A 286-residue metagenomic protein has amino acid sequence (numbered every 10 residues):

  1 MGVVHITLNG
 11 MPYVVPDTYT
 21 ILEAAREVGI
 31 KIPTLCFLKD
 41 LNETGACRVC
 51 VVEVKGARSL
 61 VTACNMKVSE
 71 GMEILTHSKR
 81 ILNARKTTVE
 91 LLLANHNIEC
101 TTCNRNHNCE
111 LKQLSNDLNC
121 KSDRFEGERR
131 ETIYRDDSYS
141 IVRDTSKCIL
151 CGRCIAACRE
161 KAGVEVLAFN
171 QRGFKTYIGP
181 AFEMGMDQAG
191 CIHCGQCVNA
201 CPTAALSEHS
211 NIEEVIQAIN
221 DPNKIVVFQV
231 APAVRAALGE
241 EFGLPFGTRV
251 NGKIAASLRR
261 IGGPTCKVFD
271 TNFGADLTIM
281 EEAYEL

Functional and structural regions predicted by a protein language model:
M1-M11: Eukaryote-biased recognition of intrinsically disordered, low-complexity regulatory segments
H5, V15-E73, H77, I81 (+1 more regions): Iron-sulfur-associated redox domains of electron-transfer enzymes in respiratory and anaerobic energy metabolism
N9-M11, D144, P245: Extended, non-catalytic structural segments that build the interaction scaffolds of large macromolecular assemblies
V14, C36-D40, K147, D187-G190: Alpha-helix N-cap/helix-initiation motif
E23, Q113, A156, N199 (+1 more regions): Surface-exposed charge patches
R48-H193, L206-S207, N211-I225: Fe-S ferredoxin-like electron-transfer domains and their immediately adjacent linker/connector regions across
